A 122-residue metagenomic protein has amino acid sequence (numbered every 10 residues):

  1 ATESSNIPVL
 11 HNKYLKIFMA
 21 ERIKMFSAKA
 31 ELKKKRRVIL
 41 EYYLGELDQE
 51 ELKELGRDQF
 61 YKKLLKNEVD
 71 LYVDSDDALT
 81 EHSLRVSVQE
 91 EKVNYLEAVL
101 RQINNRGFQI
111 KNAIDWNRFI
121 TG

Functional and structural regions predicted by a protein language model:
A1-M19: Short, charge-rich amphipathic alpha-helices with coiled-coil/heptad character
R22-M25, K29-K34, V73-D115: Long amphipathic alpha-helical coiled-coil segments
K33-E81: Extended, amphipathic alpha-helical coiled-coil scaffold segments used for oligomerization/tethering in eukaryotic
N117-G122: Acidic, low-complexity, intrinsically disordered peripheral segments
